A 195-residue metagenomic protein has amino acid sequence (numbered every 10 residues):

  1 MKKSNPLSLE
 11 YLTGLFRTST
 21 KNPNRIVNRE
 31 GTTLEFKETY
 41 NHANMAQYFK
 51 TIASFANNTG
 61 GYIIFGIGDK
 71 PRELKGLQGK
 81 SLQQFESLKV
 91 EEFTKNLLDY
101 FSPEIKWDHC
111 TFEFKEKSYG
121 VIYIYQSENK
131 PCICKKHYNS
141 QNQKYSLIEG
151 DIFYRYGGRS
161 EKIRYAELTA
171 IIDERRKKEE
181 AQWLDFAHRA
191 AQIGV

Functional and structural regions predicted by a protein language model:
M1-V195: Conserved N-terminal catalytic/coupling substructures associated with nucleotide/phosphate chemistry
